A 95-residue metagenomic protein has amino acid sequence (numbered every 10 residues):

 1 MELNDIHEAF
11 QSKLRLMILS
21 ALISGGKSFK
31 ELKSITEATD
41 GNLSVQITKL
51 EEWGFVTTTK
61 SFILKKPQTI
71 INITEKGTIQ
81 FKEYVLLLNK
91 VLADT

Functional and structural regions predicted by a protein language model:
E2, T78-T95: Amphipathic alpha-helical dimerization/coiled-coil segments that flank or bridge DNA-binding/regulatory modules
E2-N42, L64, Q68-I70: N-terminal helix-turn-helix DNA-binding core of bacterial DNA-binding proteins
M17-S20, E51, K82, N89: A cross-family signal for key residues in well-ordered alpha-helices that form functional helical elements
Q46: Residues within the DNA-recognition helix of helix-turn-helix
E51-P67: Beta-hairpin "wing" of winged helix-turn-helix
F62-E83: Basic, amphipathic "hinge/linker" alpha-helix immediately C-terminal to the N-terminal HTH DNA-binding motif
